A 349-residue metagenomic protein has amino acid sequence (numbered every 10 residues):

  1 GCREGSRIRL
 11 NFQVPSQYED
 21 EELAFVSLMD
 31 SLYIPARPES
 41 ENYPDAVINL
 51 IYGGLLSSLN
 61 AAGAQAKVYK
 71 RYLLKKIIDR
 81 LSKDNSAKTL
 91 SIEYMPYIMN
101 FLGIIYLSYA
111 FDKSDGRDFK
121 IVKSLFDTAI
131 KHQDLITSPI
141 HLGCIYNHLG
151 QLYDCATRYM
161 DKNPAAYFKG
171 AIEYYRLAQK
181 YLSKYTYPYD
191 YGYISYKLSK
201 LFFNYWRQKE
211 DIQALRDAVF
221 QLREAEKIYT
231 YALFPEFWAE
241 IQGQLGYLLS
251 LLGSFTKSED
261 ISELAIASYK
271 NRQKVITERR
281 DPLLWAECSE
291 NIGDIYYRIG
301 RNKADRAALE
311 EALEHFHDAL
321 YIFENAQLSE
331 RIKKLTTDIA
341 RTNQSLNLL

Functional and structural regions predicted by a protein language model:
G1-Y72: Catalytic-center loop of serine/cysteine hydrolases
I34-Y43, D79-P96, D112-K113, T128-G143 (+6 more regions): Flexible helix-coil transition and linker loops at the boundaries of alpha-helical arrays
S40-Y43, V47, K67, I92 (+13 more regions): Inter-repeat boundary and helix-capping residues of tandem alpha-helical solenoids
L55-L73, L107-I121, D154-K169, F203-D217 (+3 more regions): Short coil/turn connectors between adjacent alpha-helices in alpha-solenoid helical repeat scaffolds
Y97-F111, I140-C155, Y189-R207, E236-L251 (+2 more regions): Conserved alpha-helical positions within TPR/SEL1-like repeat arrays
L135, E173-K184, N204-R207, F220-Y231 (+5 more regions): Short, flexible domain-boundary/linker segments around small modular repeats
E310-L349: C-terminal non-catalytic interaction modules
